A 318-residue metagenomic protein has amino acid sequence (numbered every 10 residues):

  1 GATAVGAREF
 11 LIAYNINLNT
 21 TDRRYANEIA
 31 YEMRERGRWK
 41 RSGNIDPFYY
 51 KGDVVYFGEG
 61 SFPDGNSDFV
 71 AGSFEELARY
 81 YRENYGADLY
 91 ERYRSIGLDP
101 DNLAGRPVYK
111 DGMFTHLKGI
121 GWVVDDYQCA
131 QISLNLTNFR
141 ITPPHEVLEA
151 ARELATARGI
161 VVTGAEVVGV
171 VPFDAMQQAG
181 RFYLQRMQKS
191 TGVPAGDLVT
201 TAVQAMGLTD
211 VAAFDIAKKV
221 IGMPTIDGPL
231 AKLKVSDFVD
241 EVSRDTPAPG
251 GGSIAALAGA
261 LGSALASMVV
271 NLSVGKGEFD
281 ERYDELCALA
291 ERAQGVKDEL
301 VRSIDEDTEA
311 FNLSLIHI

Functional and structural regions predicted by a protein language model:
G1-G60, S73-E76, Y80-L233: Long, contiguous binding/interaction regions
Y14-I16, R244-S267: Conserved phosphate/anionic-ligand binding catalytic regions in large, soluble enzymes, centered on
P63-S67: Short cysteine-rich clusters marking metal-coordination/redox-active sites
L230-P249: Short, hydrophobic/aliphatic alpha-helical segments
L257-E281, L300-S314: Long, well-ordered alpha-helical segments
A293-V296, L300: Amphipathic alpha-helical coiled-coil segments
I316-I318: Conserved small/polar residues in nucleotide/adenosyl-binding loops
